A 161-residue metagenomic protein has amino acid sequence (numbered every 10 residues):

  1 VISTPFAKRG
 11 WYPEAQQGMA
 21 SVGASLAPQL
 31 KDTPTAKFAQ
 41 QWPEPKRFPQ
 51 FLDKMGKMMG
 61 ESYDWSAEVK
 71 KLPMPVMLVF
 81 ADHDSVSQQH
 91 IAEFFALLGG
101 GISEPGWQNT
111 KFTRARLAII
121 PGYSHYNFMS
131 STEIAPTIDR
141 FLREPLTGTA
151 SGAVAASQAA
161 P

Functional and structural regions predicted by a protein language model:
V1-F38: Flexible "cap/lid" loop of the alpha/beta hydrolase fold
W11-A15, H90-I91, S130-I134: Residues at alpha-helix caps and immediate loop-helix transition turns in enzyme cores, especially N- and C-cap
L52-E68: Active-site nucleophile elbow and catalytic-triad environment of alpha/beta-hydrolase enzymes
V69-P73, T110-F112: Short, conserved loop/helix-junction motifs that constitute active-site signature segments in enzyme catalytic cores
L72, L78-F80: Short beta-strand/loop motif that positions the catalytic acidic residue of the alpha/beta-hydrolase fold
H83-S87, H125-Y126: Acidic catalytic loop of the alpha/beta-hydrolase fold
S85-E93, I102: Conserved alpha/beta-hydrolase "acid-adjacent" motif
P105, N109-P161: Catalytic active-site module of serine/aspartate enzymes centered on a nucleophile-bearing elbow/loop
